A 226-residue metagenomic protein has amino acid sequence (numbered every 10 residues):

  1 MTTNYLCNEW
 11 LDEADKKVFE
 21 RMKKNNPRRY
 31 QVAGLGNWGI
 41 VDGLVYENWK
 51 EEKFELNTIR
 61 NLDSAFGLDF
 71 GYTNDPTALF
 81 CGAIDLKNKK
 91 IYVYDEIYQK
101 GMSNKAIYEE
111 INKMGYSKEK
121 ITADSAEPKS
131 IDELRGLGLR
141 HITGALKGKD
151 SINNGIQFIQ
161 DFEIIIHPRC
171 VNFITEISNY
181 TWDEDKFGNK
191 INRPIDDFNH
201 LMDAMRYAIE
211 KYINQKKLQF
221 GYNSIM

Functional and structural regions predicted by a protein language model:
M1-E9: Conserved AAA+ ATPase "SRH/arginine-finger" region at the nucleotide-binding site
T3, G34, L79, I121 (+2 more regions): A residue-level signal for conserved active-site and pocket-lining positions in enzyme catalytic cores
N8-L68: ATPase catalytic-site recognition across NTP-hydrolyzing enzymes
I59-A83: Gly/Thr-rich phosphate-binding beta-strand-loop-beta motif of the actin/hexokinase/Hsp70
F80, N88-P194, Q215, Q219-S224: Mg2+-dependent endonuclease catalytic cores in nucleic-acid-processing enzymes, primarily RNase H-like
D196-Y212: Acidic, Mg2+-coordinating catalytic module of metal-dependent nucleases/exonucleases that use a two-metal-ion mechanism
